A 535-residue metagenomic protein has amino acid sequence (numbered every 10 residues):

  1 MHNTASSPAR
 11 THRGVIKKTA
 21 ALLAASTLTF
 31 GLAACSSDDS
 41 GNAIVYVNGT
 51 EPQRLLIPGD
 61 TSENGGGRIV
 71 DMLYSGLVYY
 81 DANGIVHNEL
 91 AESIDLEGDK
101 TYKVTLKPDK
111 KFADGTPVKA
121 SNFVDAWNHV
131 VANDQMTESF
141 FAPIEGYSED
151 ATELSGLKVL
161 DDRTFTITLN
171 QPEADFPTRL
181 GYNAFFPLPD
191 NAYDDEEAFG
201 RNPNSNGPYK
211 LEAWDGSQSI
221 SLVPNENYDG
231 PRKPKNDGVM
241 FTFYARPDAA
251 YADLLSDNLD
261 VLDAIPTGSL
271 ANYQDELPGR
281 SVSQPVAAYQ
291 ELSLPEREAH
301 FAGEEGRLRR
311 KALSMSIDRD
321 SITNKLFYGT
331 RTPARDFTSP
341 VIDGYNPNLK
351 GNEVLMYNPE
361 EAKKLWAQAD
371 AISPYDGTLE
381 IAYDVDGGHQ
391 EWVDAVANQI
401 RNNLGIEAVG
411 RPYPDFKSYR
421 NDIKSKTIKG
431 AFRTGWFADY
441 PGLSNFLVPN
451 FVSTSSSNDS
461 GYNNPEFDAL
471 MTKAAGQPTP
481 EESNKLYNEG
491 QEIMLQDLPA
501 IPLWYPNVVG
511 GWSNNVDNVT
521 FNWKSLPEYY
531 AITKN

Functional and structural regions predicted by a protein language model:
N48-G98, N204: N-terminal lobe/hinge region of extracytoplasmic solute-binding protein
E92-E138, T166, S256, G303: Aromatic- and charge-enriched surface segment that lines or borders ligand/interaction sites
D95, K103-T105, S139-D190: Surface-exposed binding/hinge segments that line and control ligand-binding clefts or catalytic entry sites
K119-N128, D162-T168, G207-P208, N236-G238 (+3 more regions): Alpha-helical secondary-structure segments
E173-P234, G238: Gly/Pro-rich hinge or "lid" segments in bacterial periplasmic/extracellular proteins
D194, N227-N272, A287: Ligand-site clamp/hinge motif
I317-G344, G388-Q399, N421-N535: Detector for C-terminal structural segments
T332-A369, D386-E391: Structural transition elements
